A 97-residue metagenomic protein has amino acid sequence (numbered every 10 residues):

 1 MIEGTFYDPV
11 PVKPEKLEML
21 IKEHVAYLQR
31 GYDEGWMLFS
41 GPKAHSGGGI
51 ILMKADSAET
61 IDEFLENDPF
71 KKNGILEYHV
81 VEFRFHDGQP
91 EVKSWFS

Functional and structural regions predicted by a protein language model:
M1-S97: Conserved, structured core segments of small domains
